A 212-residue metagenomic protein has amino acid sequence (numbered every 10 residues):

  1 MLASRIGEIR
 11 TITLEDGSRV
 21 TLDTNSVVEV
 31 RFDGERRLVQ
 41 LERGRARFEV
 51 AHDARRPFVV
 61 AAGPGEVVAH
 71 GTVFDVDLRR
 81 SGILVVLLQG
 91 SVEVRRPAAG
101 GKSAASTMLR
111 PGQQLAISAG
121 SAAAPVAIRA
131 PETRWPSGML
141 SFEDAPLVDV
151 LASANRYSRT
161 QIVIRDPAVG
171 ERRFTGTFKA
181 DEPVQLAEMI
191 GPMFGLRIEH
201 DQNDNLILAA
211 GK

Functional and structural regions predicted by a protein language model:
M1-D77, S81-L84, S141: Juxtamembrane extracytoplasmic segments of single-/few-pass membrane proteins
S4-I9, H52-R56, L87-Q89, R110-P111 (+2 more regions): A short, compositionally biased
L14, D33, A98, S118 (+1 more regions): Acidic surface patches and DE-rich sequence motifs
N25, Q114, R159: ATP/adenylate-binding site constellation spanning eukaryotic-like Ser/Thr protein kinases, ABC-transporter
V59-A62, V67-V68, D75-R156: Short, polar/charged, low-complexity connector loops/linkers at domain or secondary-structure junctions
S121-K212: N-terminal export/assembly leaders
